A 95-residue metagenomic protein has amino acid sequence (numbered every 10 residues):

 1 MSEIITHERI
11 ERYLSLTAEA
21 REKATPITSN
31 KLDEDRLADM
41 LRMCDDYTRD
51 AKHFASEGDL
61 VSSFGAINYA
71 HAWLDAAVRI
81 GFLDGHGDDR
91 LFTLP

Functional and structural regions predicted by a protein language model:
M1-P95: Long, charged/polar, soluble alpha-helical segments
